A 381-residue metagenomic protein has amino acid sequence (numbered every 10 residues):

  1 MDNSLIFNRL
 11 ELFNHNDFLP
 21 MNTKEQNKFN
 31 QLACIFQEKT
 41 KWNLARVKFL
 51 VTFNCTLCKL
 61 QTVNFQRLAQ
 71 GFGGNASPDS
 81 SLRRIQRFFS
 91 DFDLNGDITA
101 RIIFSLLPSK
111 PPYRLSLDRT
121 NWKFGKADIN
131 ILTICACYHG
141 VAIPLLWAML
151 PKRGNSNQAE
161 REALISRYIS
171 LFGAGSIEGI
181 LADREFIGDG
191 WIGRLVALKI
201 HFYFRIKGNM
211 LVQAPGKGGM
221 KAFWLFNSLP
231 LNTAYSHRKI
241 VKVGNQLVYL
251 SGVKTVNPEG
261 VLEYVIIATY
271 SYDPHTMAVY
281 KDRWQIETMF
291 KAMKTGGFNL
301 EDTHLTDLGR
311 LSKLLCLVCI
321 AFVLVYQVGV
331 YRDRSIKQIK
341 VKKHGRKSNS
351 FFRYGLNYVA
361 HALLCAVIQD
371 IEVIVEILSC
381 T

Functional and structural regions predicted by a protein language model:
D2-N64, G74, G96-T99, K110-Y113 (+2 more regions): Single, function-defining residue in the core of a domain
L57-K59, N64-F72, A76-F89: Low-complexity, highly charged intrinsically disordered N-terminal segments that act as targeting/localization
P78, L82-H139: Active-site-proximal, Lys/Arg-enriched surface segment that forms a nucleic-acid-binding/basic interface patch
